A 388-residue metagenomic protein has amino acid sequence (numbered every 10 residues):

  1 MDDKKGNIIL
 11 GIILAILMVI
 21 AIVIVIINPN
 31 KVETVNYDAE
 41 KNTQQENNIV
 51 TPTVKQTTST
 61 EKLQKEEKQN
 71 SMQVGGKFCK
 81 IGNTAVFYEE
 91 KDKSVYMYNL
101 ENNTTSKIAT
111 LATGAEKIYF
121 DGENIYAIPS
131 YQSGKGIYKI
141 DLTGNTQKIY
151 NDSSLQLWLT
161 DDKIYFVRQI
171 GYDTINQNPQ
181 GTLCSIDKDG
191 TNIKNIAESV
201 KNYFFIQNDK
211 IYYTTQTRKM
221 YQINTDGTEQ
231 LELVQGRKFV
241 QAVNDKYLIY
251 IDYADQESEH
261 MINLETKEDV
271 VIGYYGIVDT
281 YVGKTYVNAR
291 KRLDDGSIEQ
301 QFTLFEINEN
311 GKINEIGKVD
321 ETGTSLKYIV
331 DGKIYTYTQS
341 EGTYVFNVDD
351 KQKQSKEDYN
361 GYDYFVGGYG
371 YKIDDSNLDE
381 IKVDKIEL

Functional and structural regions predicted by a protein language model:
P29-A109: N-terminal, intrinsically disordered, polar/charged segments of Gram-positive cell-envelope systems that serve as
E61-M72, T104-T110, G144-Y150, T191-A197 (+4 more regions): A short beta-strand motif characteristic of beta-propeller blades
M72-G82, T113-G122, N151-D161, E198-N208 (+4 more regions): Repeated scaffold domains used in trafficking and secretory/extracellular systems, primarily beta-propellers
F87-E89, Y126-I128, I164-R168, Y212-T214 (+4 more regions): Residue position within the beta-strands of beta-propeller blades
Y88-D92, S130-K135, D173-G181, T214-T217 (+4 more regions): Short, solvent-exposed loop/turn segments at conserved positions within beta-propeller repeat blades
S94-Y96, G136-Y138, T182-C184, K219-Y221 (+4 more regions): A short loop-to-beta-strand structural motif that recurs across blades of beta-propeller domains
N99-N103, I140-N145, D187-T191, N224-T228 (+4 more regions): Short loop/turn segments that connect beta-strands within beta-propeller blades
D358-L388: Blade-level signature of beta-propeller repeat domains, shared across WD40, Kelch, NHL, RCC1 and BNR/Asp-box propellers
